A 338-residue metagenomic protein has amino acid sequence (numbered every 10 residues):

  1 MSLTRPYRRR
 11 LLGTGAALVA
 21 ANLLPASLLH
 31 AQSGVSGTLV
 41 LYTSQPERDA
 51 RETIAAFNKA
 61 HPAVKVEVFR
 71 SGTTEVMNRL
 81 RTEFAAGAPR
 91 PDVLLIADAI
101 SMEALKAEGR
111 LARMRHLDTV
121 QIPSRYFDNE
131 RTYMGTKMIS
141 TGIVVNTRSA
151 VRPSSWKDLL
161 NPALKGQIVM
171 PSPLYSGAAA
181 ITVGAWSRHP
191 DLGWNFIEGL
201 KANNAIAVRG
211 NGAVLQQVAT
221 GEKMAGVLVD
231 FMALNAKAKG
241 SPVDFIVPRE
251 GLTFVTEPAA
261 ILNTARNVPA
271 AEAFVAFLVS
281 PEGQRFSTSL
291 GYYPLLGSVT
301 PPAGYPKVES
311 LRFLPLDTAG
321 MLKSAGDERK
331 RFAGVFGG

Functional and structural regions predicted by a protein language model:
S2-N22: N-terminal secretory signal peptides and thylakoid transit peptides that target proteins across membranes
Q32-E103: Early extracytoplasmic/lumenal segment of secretory-pathway proteins
S44-R51, T73-T74, P89-E222: Extracytoplasmic ligand-binding site segments that recognize negatively charged/polar headgroups
I100-A104, M224-P242: A ligand-binding cleft/hinge motif common to bilobed small-molecule-binding domains
A112-D118, R131-G135, K157, S241-T253 (+2 more regions): Short beta-strand->loop
M138-S140, E198-K201, A207-V208, K239-N263 (+1 more regions): Periplasmic-binding protein-like
G142-S149, G184-S187, V255-N267, F286: A bilobed periplasmic-binding-protein/Venus flytrap-type ligand-binding module shared by bacterial periplasmic
L262-D317: Mature extracytoplasmic/periplasmic domains
